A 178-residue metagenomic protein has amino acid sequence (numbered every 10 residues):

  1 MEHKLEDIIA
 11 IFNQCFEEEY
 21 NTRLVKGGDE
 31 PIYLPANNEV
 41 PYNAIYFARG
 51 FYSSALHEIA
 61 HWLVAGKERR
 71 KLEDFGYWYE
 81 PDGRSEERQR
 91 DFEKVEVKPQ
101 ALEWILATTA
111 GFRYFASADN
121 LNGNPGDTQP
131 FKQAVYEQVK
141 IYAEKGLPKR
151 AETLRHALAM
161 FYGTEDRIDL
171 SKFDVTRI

Functional and structural regions predicted by a protein language model:
M1-K4, N38-S54, Q89: Short pre-active-site segment immediately N-terminal to the catalytic Zn-binding motif
M1-N21: Extreme N-terminal tail/first-helix region
Q14, E19-Y42, G123-G126: Catalytic zinc-binding patch centered on the HExxH motif and its immediate surroundings that defines zinc-dependent
S53-K67: Active-site recognition of the HExxH zinc-binding catalytic motif
V64-V97, F115-P125: Post-HEXXH active-site segment of zinc metalloproteases
E93-T108: An active-site-proximal "capping" alpha-helix that borders the catalytic cofactor pocket
L106-A118: Substrate-binding/catalytic groove segments of enzymes that remodel or degrade extracellular structural polymers
A118-I178: Pan-zinc metallopeptidase signature
